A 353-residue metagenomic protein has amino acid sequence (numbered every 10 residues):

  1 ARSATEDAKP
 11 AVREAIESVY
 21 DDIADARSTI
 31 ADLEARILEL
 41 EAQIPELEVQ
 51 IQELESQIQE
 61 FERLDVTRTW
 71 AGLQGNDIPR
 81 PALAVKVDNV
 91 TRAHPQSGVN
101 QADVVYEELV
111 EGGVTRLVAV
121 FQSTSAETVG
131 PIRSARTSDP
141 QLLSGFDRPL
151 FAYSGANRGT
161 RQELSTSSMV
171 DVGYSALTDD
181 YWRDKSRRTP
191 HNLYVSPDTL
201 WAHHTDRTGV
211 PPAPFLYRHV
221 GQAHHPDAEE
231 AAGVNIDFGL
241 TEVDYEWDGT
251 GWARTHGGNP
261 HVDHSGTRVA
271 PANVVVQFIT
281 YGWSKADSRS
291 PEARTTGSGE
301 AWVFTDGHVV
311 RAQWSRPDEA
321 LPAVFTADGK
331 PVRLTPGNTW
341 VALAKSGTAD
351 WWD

Functional and structural regions predicted by a protein language model:
A1-R2: N-terminal Sec signal peptide cleavage junction
P10, A24-S28, A35, D103-Y106 (+3 more regions): Low-complexity, compositionally biased segments
I16-V19, I23-A26, I30-L33, I37-L40 (+3 more regions): The feature captures the hydrophobic core positions of alpha-helical coiled-coils
A26, L38, V49, K86 (+2 more regions): Functionally constrained cores in energy, signaling, and assembly domains
E62-V104, E111-D353: A surface/extracellular/periplasmic glyco- and lipid-processing/surface-interacting theme
